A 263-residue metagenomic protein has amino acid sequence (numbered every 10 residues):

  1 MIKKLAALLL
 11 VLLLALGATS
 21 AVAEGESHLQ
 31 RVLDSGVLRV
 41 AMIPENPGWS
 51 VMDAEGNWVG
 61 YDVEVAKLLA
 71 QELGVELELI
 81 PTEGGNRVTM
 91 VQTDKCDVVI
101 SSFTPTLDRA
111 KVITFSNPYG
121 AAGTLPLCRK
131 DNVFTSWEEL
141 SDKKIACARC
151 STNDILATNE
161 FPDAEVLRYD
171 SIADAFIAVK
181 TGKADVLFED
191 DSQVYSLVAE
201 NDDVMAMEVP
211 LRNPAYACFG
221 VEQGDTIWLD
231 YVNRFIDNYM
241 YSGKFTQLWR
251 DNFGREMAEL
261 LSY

Functional and structural regions predicted by a protein language model:
E24-S102: Extracytoplasmic small-molecule ligand-binding "clamshell" domains of the periplasmic binding protein/Venus flytrap
E24-S27, T152-Y169, M205-L211, R234-Y263: Ligand-binding clefts/hinges and TM-proximal coupling segments of bilobed small-molecule sensing domains
R31, S116, C128-I145: Flexible hinge/capping segments at coil-to-helix
V37-M42, W137-C150, E165: Short loop->beta-strand "edge-of-pocket" segments that line small-molecule binding or catalytic clefts across diverse
E78-M90, N132, R149-T152, L167-T181: Short helix-initiation/N-cap motifs at beta->coil->alpha
T89, S102-K111, L156-N159, K180-N213: A ligand-binding cleft/hinge motif common to bilobed small-molecule-binding domains
G120-C128, D191, Y195-D237, R255-Y263: Periplasmic-binding protein-like
K130-E138, L167, G224-D230: Short helix-loop capping/hinge motifs at secondary-structure junctions, enriched in acidic/polar residues
